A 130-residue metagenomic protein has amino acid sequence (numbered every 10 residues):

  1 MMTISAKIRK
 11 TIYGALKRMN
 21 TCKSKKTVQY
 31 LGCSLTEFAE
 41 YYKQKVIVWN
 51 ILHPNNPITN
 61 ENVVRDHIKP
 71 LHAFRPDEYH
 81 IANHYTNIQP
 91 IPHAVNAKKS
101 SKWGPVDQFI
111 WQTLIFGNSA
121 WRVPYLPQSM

Functional and structural regions predicted by a protein language model:
M1-N62: Contiguous alpha-helical segments
Y13, Y30, Y41-Y42, Y79 (+4 more regions): Sequence-level detector for tyrosine residue identity
L16, K69, A94: Short, flexible active-site-adjacent loop segments at beta-strand->alpha-helix junctions, enriched in small/polar
A39, V46, N60, W111-M130: Extended charged
N50-P90, S101-W103: Histidine-centered nuclease catalytic patch
H72, N83, N96-K98, Y125-M130: Repeat-unit-sized solenoid/scaffold elements
H84-G117: Short Cys/His-centered divalent metal-binding micro-motifs
